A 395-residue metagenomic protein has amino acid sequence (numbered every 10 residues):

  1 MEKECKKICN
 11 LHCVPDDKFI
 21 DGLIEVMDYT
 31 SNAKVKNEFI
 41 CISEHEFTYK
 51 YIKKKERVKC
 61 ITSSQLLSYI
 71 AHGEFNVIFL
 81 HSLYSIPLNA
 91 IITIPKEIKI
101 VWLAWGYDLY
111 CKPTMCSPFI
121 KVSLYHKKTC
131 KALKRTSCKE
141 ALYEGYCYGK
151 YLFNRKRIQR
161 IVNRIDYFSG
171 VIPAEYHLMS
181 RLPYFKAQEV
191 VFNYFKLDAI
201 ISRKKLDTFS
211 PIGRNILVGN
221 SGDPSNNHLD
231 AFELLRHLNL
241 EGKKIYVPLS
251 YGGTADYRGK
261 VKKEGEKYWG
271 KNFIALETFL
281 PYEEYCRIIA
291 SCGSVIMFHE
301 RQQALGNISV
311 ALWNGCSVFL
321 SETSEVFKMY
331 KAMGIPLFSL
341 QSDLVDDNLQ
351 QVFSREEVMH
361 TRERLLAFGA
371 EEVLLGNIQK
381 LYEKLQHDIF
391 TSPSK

Functional and structural regions predicted by a protein language model:
H12, S68-P87, K99-W105: Short N-terminal targeting/anchoring amphipathic segment
K18-G22, D223-H237: A conserved mid-protein helix/loop that constitutes part of the nucleotide-sugar donor-binding site
V77-F79, P95-A141: Active-site proximal beta-strand in glycosyltransferases
A141-E189, K380: A short, active-site helix/loop in glycosyltransferases that binds the activated sugar's phosphate group
K205-N226, I245-V247, L366-A367, I378: Conserved donor-binding/catalytic core segment of Leloir-type glycosyltransferases
G259-F279: Nucleotide-activated donor-binding/catalytic signature segment of Leloir-type glycosyltransferases, i.e., the conserved
R287-E300: Acidic donor-binding loop of glycosyltransferase active sites
D347-K395: A charged, aromatic-enriched C-terminal amphipathic alpha-helix characteristic of glycosyltransferases across folds
